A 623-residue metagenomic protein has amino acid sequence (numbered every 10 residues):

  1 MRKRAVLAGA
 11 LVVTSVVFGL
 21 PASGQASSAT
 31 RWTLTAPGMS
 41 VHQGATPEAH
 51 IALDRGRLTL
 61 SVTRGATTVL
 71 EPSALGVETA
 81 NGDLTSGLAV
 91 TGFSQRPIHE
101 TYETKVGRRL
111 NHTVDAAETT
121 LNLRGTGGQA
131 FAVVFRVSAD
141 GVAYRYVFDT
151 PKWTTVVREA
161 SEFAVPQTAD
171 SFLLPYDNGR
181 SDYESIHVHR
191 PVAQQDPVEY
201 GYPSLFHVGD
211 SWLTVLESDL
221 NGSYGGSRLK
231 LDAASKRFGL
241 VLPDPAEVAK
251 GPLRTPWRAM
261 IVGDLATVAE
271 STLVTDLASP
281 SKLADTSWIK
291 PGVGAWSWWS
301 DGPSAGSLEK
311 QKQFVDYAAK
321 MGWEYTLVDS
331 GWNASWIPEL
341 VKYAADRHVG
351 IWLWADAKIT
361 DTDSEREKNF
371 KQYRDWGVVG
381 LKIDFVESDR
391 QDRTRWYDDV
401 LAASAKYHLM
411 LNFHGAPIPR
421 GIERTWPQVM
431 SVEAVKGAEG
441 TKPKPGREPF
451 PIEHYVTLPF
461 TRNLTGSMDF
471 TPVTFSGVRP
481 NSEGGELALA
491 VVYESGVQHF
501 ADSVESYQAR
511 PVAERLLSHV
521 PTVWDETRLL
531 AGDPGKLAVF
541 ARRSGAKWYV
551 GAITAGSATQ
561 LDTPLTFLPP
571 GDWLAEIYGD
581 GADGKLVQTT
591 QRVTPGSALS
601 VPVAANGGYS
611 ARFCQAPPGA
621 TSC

Functional and structural regions predicted by a protein language model:
M1-A26: Secretory targeting and sorting signals
T30-D276, K585: N-terminal accessory beta-strand-rich subdomains and adjacent acidic, glycine-rich linkers that precede catalytic cores
Y146, A318, D384, L411 (+2 more regions): Conserved, mostly hydrophobic/aromatic
K250-Y325: An acidic-aromatic substrate-binding cleft motif
S330-S482: Aromatic- and carboxylate-enriched substrate-binding clefts and catalytic-loop regions of carbohydrate-active enzymes
D502-Y549, D583-G584, Q588: Glycan-recognition and catalytic regions of carbohydrate-active enzymes
D533-P570, Y609-S610: Carbohydrate-binding surface patches
Q591-C623: C-terminal beta-strand-rich structural cap/linker in extracellular carbohydrate-active enzymes
